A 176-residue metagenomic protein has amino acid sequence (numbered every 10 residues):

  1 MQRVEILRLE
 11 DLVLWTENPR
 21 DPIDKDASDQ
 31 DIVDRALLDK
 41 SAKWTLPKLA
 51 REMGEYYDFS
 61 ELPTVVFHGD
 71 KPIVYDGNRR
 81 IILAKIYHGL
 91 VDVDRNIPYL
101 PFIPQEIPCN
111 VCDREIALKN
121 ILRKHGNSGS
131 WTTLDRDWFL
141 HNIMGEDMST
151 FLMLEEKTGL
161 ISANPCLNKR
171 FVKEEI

Functional and structural regions predicted by a protein language model:
M1, G77-N78, L134: Intrinsically disordered, low-complexity sequence elements enriched in Ser/Thr/Gly/Pro
M1-T16: N-terminal extension/subdomain marker
M1-V4, Y56, Y99-F102: A general structural signal for short secondary-structure junctions and capping/turn motifs
E5, E17-K71: Short alpha-helix boundary/capping and kink motifs at helix termini
T16-L37, Y99-E175: Amphipathic, charge-rich alpha-helical segments that serve as recognition/docking helices
F59-S128: A short, basic-hydrophobic beta/loop patch
